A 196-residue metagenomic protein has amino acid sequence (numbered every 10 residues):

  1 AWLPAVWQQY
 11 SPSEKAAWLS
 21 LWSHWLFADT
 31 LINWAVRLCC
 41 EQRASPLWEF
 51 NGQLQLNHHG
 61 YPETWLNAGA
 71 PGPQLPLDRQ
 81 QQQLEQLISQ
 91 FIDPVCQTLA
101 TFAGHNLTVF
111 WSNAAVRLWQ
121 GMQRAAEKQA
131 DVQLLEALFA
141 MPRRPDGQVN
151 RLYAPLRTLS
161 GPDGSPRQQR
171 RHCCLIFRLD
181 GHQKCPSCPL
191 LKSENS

Functional and structural regions predicted by a protein language model:
A1-S165: Hydrophobic, aromatic-lined core segments that form the binding pocket/scaffold for planar heteroaromatic ligands
R170-S193: Local cysteine-cluster metal-coordination motifs and their immediate loop/turn environment, predominantly Fe-S cluster
S196: Short Cys/His-rich "knuckle" micro-motifs
